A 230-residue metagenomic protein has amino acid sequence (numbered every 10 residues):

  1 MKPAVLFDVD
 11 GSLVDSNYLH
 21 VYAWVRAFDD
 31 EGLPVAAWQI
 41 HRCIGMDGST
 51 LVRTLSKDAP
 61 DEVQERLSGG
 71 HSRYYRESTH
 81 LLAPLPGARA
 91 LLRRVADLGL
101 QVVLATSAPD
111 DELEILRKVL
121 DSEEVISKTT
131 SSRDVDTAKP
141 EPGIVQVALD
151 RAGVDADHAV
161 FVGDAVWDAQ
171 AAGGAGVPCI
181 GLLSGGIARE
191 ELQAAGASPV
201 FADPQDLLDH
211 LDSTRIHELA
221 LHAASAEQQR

Functional and structural regions predicted by a protein language model:
M1-F7, H217-R230: Non-catalytic pre-domain segments flanking phosphatase-related domains
K2-L100, S122-E123: N-terminal helical cap/lid subdomain that shapes the substrate entry/recognition surface in HAD-like hydrolases
S12, L19, D110, W167 (+1 more regions): Conserved Rossmann-like nucleotide-cofactor binding loop
A23, L51, D111-I115, A171 (+2 more regions): Phosphate- and divalent-cation-binding pockets in alpha/beta enzyme and binding domains that engage nucleotide-derived
D29-E31, L51-D58, L81, R89 (+5 more regions): Substrate-recognition/cap helix-loop segment adjacent to the acidic, metal-dependent catalytic center of Asp-based
T106, V160-F201: Acidic, Mg2+-coordinating phosphoryl-transfer loop and its flanking beta/alpha structural elements, shared across
D121-T129, E191-L208: Structural recognition of alpha->loop->beta junctions
D209-E218: Short amphipathic alpha-helix with an adjacent loop that forms part of the alpha/beta core around
